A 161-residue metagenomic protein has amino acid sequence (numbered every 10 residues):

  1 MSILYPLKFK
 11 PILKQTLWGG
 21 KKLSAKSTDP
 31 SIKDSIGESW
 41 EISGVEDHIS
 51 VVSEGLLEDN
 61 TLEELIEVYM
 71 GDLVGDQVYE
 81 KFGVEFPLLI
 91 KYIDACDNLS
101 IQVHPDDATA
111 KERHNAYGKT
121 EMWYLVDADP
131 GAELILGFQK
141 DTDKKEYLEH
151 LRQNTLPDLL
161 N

Functional and structural regions predicted by a protein language model:
M1-D143: Transition-metal
T142-N161: Active-site glycine-rich loop that binds ribose-phosphate moieties when present
